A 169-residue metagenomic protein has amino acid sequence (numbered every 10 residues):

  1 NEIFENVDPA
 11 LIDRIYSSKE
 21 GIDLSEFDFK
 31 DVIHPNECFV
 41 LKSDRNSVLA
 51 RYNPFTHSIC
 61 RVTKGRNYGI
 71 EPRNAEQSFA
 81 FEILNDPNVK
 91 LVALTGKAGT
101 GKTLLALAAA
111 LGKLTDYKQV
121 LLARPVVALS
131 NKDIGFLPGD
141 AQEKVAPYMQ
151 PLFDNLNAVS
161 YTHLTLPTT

Functional and structural regions predicted by a protein language model:
I3-R61: Interdomain "pre-motor" coupling segment immediately N-terminal to P-loop NTPase/helicase cores
C60-G69: Conserved adenine-nucleotide phosphate-binding loops and their immediately adjacent elements
I70-P87: N-terminal pre-P-loop "Q-motif" helix
L94: Hydrophobic anchor at the beta1->P-loop junction of P-loop NTPases
K97: P-loop (Walker A) phosphate-binding loop of NTP-binding proteins
G101: Conserved glycine(s) of the Walker
L105-Y161: Conserved P-loop
T162-T168: Conserved small/polar residues in nucleotide/adenosyl-binding loops
